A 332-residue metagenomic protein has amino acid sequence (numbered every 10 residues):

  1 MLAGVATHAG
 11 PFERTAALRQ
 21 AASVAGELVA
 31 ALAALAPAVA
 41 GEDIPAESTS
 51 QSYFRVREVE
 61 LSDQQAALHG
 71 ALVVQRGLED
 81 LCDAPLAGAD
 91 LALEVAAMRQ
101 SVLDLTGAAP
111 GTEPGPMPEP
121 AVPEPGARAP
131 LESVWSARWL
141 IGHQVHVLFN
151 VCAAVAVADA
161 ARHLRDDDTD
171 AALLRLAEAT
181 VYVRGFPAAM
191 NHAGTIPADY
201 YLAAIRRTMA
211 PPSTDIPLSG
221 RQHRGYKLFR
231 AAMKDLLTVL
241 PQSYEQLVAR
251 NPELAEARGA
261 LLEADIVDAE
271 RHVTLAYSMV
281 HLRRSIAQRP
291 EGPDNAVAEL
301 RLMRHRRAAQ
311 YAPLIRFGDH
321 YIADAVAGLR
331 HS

Functional and structural regions predicted by a protein language model:
M1-S332: Surface-exposed peri-terminal alpha-helical interaction modules
